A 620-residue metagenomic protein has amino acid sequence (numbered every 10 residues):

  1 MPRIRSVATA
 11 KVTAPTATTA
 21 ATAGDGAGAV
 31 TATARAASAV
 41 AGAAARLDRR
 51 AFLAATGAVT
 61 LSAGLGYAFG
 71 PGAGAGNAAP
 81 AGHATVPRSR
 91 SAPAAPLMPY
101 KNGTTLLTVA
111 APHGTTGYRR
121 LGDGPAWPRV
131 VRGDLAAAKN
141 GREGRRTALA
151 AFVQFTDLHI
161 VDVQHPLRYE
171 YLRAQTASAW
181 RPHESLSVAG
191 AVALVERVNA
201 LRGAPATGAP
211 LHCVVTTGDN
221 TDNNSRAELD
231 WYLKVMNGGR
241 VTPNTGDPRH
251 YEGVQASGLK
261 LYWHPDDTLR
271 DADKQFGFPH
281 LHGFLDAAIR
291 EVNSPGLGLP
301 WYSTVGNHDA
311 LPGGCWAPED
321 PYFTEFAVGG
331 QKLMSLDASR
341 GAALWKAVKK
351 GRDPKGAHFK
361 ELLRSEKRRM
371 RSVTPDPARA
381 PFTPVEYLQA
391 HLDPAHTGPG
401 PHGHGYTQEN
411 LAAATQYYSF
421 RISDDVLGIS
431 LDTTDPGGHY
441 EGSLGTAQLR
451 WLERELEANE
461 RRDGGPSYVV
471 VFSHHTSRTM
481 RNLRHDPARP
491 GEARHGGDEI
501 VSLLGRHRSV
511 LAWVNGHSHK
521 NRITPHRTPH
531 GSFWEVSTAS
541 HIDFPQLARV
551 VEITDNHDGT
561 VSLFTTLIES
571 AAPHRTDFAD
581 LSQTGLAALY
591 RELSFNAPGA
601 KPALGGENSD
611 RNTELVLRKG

Functional and structural regions predicted by a protein language model:
M1-L47, T60, G74: N-terminal secretory signal peptides
P2-I4, A79-A206, H212-V215, A256-L285 (+5 more regions): Metal-dependent phosphoesterase/phosphodiesterase active-site architecture
A45-A51, L61-A94: N-terminal twin-arginine translocation
A148, T216-G239, P243-G246, A288-R290 (+2 more regions): Active-site-adjacent structural elements in enzyme catalytic domains
H212-C213, P300-Y302, Y468-V470, L511-A512 (+1 more regions): Proline-centered loop/turn at the N-terminus of a beta-strand
T217-N237, P312-F323, N482-R484, R522-P529: Metal-dependent catalytic neighborhoods of phosphoester/phosphodiester hydrolases
G283-G298, G496-S509: Catalytic-core regions built around general acid/base machinery
D435-R450, N459-V514: Active-site-proximal segments of metal-dependent phosphoesterases and phosphodiesterases across multiple
